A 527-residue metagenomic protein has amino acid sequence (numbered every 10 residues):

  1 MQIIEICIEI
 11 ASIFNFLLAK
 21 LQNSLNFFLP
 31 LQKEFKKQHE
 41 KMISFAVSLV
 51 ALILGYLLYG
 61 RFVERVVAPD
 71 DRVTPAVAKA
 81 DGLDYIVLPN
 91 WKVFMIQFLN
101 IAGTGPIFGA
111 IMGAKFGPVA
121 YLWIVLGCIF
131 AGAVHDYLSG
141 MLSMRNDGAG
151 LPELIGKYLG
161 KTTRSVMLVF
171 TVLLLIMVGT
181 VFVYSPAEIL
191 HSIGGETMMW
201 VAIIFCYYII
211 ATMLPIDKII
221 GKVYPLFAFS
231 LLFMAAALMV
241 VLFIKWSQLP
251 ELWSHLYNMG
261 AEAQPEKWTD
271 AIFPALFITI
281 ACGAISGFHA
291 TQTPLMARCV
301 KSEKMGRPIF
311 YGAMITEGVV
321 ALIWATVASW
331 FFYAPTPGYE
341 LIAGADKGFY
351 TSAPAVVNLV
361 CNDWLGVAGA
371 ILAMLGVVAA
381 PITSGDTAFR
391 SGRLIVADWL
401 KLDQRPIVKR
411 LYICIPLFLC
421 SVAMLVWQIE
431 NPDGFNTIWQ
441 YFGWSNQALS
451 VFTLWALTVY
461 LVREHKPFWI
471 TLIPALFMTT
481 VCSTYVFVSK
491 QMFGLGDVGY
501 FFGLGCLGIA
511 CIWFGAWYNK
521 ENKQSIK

Functional and structural regions predicted by a protein language model:
H39, A51-I107, M305: Membrane-interface "cap" regions at the ends of multi-pass membrane proteins
M42-G60, G113-S143, P152, G369-A370 (+1 more regions): Extracellular loop-to-transmembrane helix junctions
S48-L58, T171-G179, A211, A228-K245 (+3 more regions): Selective recognition of specific alpha-helical transmembrane segments in multi-pass small-molecule
A51-L52, F98, A131-D147, L151-L214 (+2 more regions): Helix-loop-helix module between adjacent transmembrane segments
L88-G105, V241-Q248, N258-W324, L372-S384: Hydrophobic, membrane-embedded alpha-helices of multi-pass small-molecule transporters
K161-L168, V172, M198-A202, G312-A321 (+5 more regions): Loop-to-transmembrane helix boundary motifs in multi-pass membrane proteins
G179-V183, A187-A202, A211-T212, L232-E262 (+2 more regions): Hydrophobic alpha-helical segments and their helix-loop junctions in multi-pass secondary transporters
F243-H255, Y311-L359, I429-D433: Extracellular/periplasmic helix-exit of transmembrane alpha-helices
